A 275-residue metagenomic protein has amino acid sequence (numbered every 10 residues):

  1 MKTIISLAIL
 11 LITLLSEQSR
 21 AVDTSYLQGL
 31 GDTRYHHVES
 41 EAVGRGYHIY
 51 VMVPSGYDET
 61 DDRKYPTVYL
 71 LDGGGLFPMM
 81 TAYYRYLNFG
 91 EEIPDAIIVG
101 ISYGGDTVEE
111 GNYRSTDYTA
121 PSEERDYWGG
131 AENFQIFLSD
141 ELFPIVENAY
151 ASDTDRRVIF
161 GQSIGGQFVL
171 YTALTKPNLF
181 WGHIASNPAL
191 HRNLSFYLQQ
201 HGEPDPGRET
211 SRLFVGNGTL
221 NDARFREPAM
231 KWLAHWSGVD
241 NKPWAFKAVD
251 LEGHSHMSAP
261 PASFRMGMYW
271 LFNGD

Functional and structural regions predicted by a protein language model:
K2-A8: Sec-dependent signal peptide recognition, specifically the positively charged N-region followed immediately by
S19-Y65: A domain-start/cap signature at the N-terminus of enzymes
R63-F137, E141, I145-A149: Serine-hydrolase catalytic machinery in alpha/beta-hydrolase-like enzymes
D72-G75, E147-Y150, I164, A173-L174 (+3 more regions): Cell-envelope and extracellular/periplasmic
A151-Q162: Alpha/beta-hydrolase fold nucleophile elbow
G161-G165, V169: Gly/Ala-rich beta-loop-alpha elbow adjacent to hydrolase catalytic centers
T175-P206, T210: Mobile cap/lid helix-loop segments that gate and shape the active-site cleft of serine hydrolases
G216, D222-D275: C-terminal catalytic histidine-bearing segment of alpha/beta-hydrolase fold enzymes
